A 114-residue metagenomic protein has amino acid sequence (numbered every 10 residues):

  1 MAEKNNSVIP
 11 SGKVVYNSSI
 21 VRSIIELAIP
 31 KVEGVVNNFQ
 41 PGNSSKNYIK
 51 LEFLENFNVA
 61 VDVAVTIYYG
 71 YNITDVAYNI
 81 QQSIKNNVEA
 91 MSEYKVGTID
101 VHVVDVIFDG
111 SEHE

Functional and structural regions predicted by a protein language model:
M1-G42, K46, E112: N-terminal, polar/charged subdomain of small-to-medium soluble alpha/beta proteins
L27, L54, T66-T74, M91 (+1 more regions): Mobile acidic interaction elements
V32-T66: Short edge beta-strands and adjacent turn/loop segments
N37-Q40, V96-D100: A short coil-to-beta-strand element that immediately follows conserved catalytic motifs
F57-V61, Y71, G97: Envelope-exposed proteins and targeting segments
I73-S92, V96: Short, non-transmembrane amphipathic alpha-helical segments
T98-E114: Short, highly charged C-terminal tails/helix-capping segments
